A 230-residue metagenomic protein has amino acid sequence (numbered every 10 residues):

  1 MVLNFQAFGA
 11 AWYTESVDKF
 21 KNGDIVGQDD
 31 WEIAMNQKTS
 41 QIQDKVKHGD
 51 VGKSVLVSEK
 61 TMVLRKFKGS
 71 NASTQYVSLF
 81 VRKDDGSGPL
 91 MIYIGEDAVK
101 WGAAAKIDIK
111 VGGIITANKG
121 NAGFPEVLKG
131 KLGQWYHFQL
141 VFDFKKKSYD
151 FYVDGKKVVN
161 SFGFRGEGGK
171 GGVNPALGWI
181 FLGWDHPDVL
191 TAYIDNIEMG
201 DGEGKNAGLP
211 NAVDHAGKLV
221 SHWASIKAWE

Functional and structural regions predicted by a protein language model:
F8-I33, S78, P210-K227: Extracellular carbohydrate-recognition regions
T14-D18, D188-K205: Extracellular, beta-strand-rich glycan-interacting domains
V17, V77-L79, Q134-D143, Y149-F151: Short tryptophan-centered beta-strand motifs in secreted/extracellular beta-sheet-rich domains of glycan-recognition
K21-S54: Extracellular glycan-recognition surfaces and repeat-rich motifs
K53-I115: Secretory/extracellular carbohydrate-interaction modules and structurally similar beta-sandwich "look-alikes"
I115-Q139: Short, aromatic/His-centered strand-loop micro-motif at the edge of beta-sheets
Y152-N160: Short strand-turn-strand beta-turns centered on an Asx-Gly dipeptide
S161-D195: Flexible glycan-contacting loops in extracellular carbohydrate-active proteins
